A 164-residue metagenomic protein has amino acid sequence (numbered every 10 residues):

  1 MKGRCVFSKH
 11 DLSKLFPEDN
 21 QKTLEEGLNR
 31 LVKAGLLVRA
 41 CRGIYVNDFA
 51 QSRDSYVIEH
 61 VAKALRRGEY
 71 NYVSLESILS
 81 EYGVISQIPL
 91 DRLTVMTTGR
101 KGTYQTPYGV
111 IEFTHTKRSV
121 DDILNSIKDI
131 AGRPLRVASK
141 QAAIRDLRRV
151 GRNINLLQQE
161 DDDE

Functional and structural regions predicted by a protein language model:
M1-R66: Short beta-edge/loop segments at beta->alpha junctions of small alpha/beta modules that act as binding/recognition
D48-E164: Nucleic-acid-binding surface
